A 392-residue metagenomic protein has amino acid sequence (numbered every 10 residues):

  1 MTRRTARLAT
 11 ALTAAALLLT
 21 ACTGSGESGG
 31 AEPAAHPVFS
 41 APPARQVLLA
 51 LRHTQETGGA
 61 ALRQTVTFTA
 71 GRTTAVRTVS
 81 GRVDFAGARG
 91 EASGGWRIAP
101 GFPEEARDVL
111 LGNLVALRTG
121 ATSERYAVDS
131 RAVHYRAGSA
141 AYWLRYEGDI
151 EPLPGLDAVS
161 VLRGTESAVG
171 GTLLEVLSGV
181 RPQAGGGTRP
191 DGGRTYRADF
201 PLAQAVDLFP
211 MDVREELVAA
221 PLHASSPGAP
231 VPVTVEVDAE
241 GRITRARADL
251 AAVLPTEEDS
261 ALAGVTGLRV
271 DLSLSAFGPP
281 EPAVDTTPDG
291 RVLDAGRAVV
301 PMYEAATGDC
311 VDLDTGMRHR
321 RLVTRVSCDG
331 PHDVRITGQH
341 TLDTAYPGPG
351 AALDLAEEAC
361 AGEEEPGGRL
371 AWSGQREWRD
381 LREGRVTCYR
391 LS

Functional and structural regions predicted by a protein language model:
M1-P33: Secretory targeting and sorting signals
L17, G24, R63, Y389-S392: Short amphipathic alpha-helical segments
T23, A50, V323-R325: Long, compositionally biased, intrinsically disordered segments
G30-A306, D314: Subset-of-secretome marker
G290-S392: Primary mode marks residue(s) on the alpha4-beta5-alpha5 output face of response regulator receiver
